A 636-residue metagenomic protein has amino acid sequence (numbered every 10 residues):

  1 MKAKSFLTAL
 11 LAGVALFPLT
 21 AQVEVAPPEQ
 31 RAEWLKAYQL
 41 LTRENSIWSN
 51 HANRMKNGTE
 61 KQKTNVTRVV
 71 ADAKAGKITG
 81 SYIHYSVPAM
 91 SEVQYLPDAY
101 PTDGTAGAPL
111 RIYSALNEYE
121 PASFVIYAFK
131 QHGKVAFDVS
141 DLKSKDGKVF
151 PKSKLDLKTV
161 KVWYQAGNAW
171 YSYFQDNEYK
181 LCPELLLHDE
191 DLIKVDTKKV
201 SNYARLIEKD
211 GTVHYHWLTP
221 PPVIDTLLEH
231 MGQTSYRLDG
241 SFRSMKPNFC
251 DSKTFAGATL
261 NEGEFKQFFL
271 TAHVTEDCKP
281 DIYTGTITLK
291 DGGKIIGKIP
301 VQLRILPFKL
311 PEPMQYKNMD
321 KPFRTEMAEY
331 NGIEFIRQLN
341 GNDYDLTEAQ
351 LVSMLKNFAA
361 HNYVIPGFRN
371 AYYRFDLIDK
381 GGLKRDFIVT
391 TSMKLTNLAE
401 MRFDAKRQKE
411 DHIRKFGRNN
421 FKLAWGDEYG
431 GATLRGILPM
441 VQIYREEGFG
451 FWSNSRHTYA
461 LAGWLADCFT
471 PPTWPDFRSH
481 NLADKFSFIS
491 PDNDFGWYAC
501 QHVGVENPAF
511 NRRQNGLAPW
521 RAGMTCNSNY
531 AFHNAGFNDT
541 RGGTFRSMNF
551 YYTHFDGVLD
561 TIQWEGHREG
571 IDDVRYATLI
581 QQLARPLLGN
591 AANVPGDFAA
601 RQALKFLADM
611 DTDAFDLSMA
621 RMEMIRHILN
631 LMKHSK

Functional and structural regions predicted by a protein language model:
T8-P18: Bacterial N-terminal signal peptides
E24-T59, R407-A432, I443-T458, M524-T525 (+1 more regions): Catalytic domains of carbohydrate-active enzymes that cleave complex glycans
E33, A37-L110, N117, K130 (+1 more regions): Long, low-complexity ectodomains and other extracytoplasmic segments of secretory-pathway proteins
R43, W48-R54, E60-A106, K130-L270: Surface-exposed binding patches on compact interaction domains or structured appendages
F124, I287, L423, P519: Conserved, mostly hydrophobic/aromatic
V125-K143, K253-Y316: Extended acidic/polar, glycine-enriched regions that form or flank non-catalytic beta-rich accessory modules
I296-A399, A405-R407, D411-D427, G450: An acidic-aromatic substrate-binding cleft motif
D467-T540: Catalytic-core region of carbohydrate-active enzymes that cleave or remodel glycosidic bonds
